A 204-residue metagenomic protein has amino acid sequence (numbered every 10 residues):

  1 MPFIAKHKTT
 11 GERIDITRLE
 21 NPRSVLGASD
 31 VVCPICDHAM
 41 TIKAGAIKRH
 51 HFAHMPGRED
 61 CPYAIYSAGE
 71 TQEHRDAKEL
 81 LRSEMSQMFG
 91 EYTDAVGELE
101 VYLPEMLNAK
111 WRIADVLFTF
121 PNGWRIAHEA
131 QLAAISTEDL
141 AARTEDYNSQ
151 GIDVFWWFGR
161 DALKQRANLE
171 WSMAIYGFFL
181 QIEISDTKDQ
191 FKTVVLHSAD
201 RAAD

Functional and structural regions predicted by a protein language model:
M1-F89: Nuclease-adjacent, charged terminal/linker segments that flank catalytic cores
E12, N168-D204: Non-catalytic C-terminal interaction segments of nucleic acid-processing enzymes
N21-V25, A39-I42, M88-A127, I135: Active-site metal-binding core of divalent-cation-utilizing nuclease and nuclease-like domains
P62-Y66, W124-Q131: Short acidic, glycine/Ser/Thr-rich loop/turn "cap" segments at secondary-structure junctions
S67, T71, A130-T137: Short, charged/polar micro-motifs that form catalytic or ligand-binding hotspots
L132-S185: Catalytic cores of nucleic-acid endonucleases
